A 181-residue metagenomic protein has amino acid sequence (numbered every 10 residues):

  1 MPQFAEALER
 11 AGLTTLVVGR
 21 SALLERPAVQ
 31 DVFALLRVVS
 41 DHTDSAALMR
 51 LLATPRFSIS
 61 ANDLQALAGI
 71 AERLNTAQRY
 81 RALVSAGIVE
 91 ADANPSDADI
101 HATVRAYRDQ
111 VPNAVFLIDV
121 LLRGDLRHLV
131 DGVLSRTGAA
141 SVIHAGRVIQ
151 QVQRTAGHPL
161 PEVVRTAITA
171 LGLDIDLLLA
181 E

Functional and structural regions predicted by a protein language model:
M1-R73, A77-S96, R105, D131 (+6 more regions): Conserved motor-region signature of P-loop NTPase helicases/translocases
L48-M49, F116-L134: Inter-lobe coupling/hinge region of RecA-like P-loop helicase motors
H101-V104, R108: Residue-level detector of alpha-helical secondary structure
